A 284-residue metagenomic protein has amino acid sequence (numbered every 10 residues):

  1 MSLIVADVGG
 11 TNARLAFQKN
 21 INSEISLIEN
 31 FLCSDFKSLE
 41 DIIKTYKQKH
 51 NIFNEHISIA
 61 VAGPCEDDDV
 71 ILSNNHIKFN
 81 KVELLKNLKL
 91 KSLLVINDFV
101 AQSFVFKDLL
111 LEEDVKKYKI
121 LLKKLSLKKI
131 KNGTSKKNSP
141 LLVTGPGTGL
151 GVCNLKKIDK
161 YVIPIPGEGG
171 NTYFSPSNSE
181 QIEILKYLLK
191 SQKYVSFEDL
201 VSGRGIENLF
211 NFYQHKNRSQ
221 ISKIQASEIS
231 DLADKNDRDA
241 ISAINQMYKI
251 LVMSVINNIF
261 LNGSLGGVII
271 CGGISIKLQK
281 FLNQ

Functional and structural regions predicted by a protein language model:
M1-F53, T134-K136, N154, S179 (+1 more regions): ATP-binding/phosphotransfer module of carbohydrate and carboxylate kinases, centering on a glycine-rich
L3-D7, H56-S58, L94, L141-G145 (+1 more regions): Short glycine-aspartate micro-motif
T11, A62-C65, G147-G149, I274-I276: Short glycine-rich anion-binding loops that position phosphate/pyrophosphate groups of nucleotides and phosphorylated
N20-N22, N74-K78, L109-K117, K157-I165 (+1 more regions): A glycine- and small-aliphatic-rich helix-loop capping segment at beta-alpha/alpha-beta transitions that lines
H50-V95, F99-V115, V143, K277-K280: Short beta-strand-loop/turn "lid" adjacent to the catalytic site in phosphate-handling enzymes
L93-S135, S227-R238, N245: ATP-dependent carbohydrate kinase catalytic cores
K129, K137-S196, Q279-K280: Glycine-rich phosphate-binding loop of actin/hexokinase-like ATP-binding domains
